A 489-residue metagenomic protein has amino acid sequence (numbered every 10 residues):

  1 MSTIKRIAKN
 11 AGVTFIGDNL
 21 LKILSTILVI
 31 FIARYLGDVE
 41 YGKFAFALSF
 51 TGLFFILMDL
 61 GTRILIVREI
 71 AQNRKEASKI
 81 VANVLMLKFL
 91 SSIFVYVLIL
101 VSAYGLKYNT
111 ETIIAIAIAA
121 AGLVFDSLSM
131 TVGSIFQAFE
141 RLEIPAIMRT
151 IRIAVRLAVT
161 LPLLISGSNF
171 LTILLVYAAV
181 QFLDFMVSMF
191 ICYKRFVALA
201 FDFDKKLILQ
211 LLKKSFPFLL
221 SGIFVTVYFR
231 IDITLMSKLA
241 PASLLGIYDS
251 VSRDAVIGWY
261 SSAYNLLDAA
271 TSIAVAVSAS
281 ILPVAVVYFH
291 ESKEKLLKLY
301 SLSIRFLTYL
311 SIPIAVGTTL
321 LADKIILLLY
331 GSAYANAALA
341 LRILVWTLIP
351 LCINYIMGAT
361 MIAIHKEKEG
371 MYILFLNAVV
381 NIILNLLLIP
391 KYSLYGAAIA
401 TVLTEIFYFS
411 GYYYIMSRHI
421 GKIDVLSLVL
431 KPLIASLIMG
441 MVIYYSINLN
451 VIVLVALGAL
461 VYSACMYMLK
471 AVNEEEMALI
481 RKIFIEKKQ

Functional and structural regions predicted by a protein language model:
M1-T3, I7, E143, L171 (+7 more regions): Interhelical loop/hinge segments that connect adjacent transmembrane helices in multipass membrane
T3-R63, Y96, L100-A103, G122 (+4 more regions): Signature of the first transmembrane helix
I4, E69-Q72, F125-R149, L171 (+1 more regions): Membrane-interface junctions at transmembrane-helix termini in multi-pass inner-membrane proteins
K9-L21, S25, A47, I56-A103 (+3 more regions): Membrane-water interface segments that mark the loop-to-transmembrane alpha-helix transition
N10-S25, R152, V176-S188, C192 (+3 more regions): Transmembrane helical elements of multi-pass membrane transporters/channels
A71-M86, D254-L374: Specific pore-lining/lateral-gate transmembrane helices of multi-pass inner-membrane transport and insertion machines
L87-D232: Hydrophobic transmembrane helix module of multi-pass membrane transport proteins
P241, M441-Q489: Membrane-proximal transmembrane or re-entrant/amphipathic helices at the cytosolic face
